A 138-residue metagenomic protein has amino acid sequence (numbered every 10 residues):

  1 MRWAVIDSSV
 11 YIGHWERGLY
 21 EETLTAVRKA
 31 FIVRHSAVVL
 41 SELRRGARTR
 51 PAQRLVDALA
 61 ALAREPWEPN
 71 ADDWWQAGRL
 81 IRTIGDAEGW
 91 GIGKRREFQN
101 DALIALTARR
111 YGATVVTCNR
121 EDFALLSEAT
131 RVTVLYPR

Functional and structural regions predicted by a protein language model:
M1, A30-V33, L62-E65, R109-T114: Short active-site oxyanion
M1-H35, R44-A58: Short, well-structured N-terminal submotif of metal-dependent ribonuclease cores
M1-W3, A105, R109-R138: Acidic, PIN/NYN-like endoribonuclease modules and their adjacent C-terminal/linker elements
I6-D7, H35-S36, E97-F98, N119-R120 (+1 more regions): Histidine- and aromatic-rich ligand-binding microenvironments
V10-Y11, V39, D73, L103-I104 (+1 more regions): Alpha-helix capping/helix-boundary segments
E42, Q76, L125-L126: Phosphate- and divalent-cation-binding pockets in alpha/beta enzyme and binding domains that engage nucleotide-derived
R64-N70, T133-R138: Short acidic-hydrophobic, aromatic-tinged amphipathic segments that line or gate anion-handling sites
E65-C118: Active-site neighborhoods of divalent-metal-dependent phosphate/nucleic-acid chemistry enzymes
